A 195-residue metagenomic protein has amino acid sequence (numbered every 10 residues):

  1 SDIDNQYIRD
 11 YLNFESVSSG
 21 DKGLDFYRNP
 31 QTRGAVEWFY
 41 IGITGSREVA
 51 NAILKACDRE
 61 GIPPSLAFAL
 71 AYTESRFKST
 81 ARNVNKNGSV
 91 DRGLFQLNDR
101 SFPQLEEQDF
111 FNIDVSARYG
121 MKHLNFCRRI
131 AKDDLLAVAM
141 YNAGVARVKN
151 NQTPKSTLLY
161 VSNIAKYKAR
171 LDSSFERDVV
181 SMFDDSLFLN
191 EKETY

Functional and structural regions predicted by a protein language model:
D4-N5: Short amphipathic alpha-helical segments that mediate assembly, nucleic-acid/protein binding, or membrane association
I8, L12-Y195: Catalytic glycan-binding domains that act on GlcNAc-containing polysaccharides
